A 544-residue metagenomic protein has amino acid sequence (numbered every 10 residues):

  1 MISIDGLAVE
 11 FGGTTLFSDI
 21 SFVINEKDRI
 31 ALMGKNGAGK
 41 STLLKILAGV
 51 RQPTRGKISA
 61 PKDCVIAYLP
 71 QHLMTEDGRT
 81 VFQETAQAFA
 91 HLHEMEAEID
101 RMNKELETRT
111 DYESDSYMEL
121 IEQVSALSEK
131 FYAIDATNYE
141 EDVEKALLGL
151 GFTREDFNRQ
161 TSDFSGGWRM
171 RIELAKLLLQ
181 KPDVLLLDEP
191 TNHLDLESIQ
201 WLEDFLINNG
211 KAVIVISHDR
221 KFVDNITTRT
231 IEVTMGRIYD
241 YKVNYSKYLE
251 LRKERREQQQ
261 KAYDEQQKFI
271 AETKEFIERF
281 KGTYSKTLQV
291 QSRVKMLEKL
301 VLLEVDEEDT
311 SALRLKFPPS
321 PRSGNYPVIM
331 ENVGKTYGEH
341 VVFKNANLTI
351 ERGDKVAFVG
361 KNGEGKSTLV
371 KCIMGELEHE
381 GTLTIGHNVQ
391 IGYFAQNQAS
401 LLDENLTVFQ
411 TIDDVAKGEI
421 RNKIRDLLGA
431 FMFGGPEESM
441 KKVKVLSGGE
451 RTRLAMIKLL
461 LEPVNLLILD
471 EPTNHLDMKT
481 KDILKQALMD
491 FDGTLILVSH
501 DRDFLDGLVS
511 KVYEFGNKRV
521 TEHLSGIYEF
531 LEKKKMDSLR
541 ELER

Functional and structural regions predicted by a protein language model:
M1-K261, A312, K316-R544: ABC ATP-binding cassette signature C-motif
M102, R109, I134, E141 (+5 more regions): Hydrophobic stripe of amphipathic alpha-helices that form coiled-coil interfaces
E144-L150, E275-R279, K295-L300: Short amphipathic coiled-coil heptad-repeat segments
E155, K268, V305-E308: Short, flexible active-site-proximal loops enriched in glycine and acidic residues
Q259-T273, I277-K281, K286-K295, S311 (+1 more regions): ABC ATPase nucleotide-binding domains
R293-S311, K355: ABC transporter TMD-NBD coupling linker
